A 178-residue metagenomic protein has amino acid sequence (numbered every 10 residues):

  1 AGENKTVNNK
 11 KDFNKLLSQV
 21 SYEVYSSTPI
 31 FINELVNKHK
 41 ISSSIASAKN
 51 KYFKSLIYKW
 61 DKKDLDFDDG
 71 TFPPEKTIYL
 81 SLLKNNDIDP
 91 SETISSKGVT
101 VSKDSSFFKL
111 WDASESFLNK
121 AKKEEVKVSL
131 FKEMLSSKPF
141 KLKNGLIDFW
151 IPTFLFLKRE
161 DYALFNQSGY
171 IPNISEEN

Functional and structural regions predicted by a protein language model:
A1-N178: Extended alpha-helical scaffold and adjacent linker segments that couple domains and build interaction/assembly
